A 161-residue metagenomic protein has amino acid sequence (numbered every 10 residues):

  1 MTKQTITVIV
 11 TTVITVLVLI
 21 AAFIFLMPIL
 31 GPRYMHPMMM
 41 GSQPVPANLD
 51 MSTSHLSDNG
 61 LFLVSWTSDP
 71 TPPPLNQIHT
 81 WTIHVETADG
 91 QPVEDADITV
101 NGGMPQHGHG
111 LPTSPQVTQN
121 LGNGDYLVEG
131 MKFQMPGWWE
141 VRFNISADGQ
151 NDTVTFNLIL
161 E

Functional and structural regions predicted by a protein language model:
M1-E161: Intrinsically disordered, low-complexity terminal tails/loops enriched in metal-binding residues
